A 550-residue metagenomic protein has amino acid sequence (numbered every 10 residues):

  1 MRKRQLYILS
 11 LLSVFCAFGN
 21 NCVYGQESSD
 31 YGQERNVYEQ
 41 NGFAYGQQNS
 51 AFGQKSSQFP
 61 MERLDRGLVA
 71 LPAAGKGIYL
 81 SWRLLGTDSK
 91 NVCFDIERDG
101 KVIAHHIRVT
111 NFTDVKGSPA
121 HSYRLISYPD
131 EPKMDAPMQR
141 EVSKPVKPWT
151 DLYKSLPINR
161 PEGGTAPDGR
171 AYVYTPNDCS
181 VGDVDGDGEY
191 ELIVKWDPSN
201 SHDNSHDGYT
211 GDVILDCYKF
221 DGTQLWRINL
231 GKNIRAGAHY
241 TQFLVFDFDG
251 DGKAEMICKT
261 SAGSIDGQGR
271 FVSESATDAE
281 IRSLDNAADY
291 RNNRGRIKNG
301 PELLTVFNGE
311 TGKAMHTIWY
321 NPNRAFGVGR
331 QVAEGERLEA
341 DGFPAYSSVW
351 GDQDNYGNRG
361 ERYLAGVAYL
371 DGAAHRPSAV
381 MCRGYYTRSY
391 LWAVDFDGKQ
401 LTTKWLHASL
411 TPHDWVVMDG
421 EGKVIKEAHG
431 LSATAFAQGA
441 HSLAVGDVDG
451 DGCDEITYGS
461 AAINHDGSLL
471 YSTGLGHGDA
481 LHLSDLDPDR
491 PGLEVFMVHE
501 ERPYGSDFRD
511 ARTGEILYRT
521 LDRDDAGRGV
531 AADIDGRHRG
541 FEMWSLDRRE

Functional and structural regions predicted by a protein language model:
M1-L9: Bacterial N-terminal signal peptides that target proteins for export
L9-G19: Bacterial N-terminal signal peptides
Y24-E27, Y31-E34, Y38-Q40, Y45-Q47 (+1 more regions): Intrinsically disordered, low-complexity repeat/linker tracts enriched for polar/charged residues
Q54-S57, M61-L64, G75-G77, S89 (+2 more regions): Beta-propeller-forming repeat regions
V69, S81, V102, T113 (+1 more regions): Conserved beta-strand positions that form and line the central face of beta-propeller blades
V69-L71, Y79-L85, S180: Short edge beta-strand/loop segments characteristic of extracellular beta-sandwich folds
L85-R98: Solvent-exposed loop/turn segments flanking beta-strands in beta-repeat/beta-sandwich domains
I96-I103, D130-P132: Change "in extracellular beta-sheet-rich domains … of secreted and cell-surface proteins" to "in beta-sheet-rich domains
